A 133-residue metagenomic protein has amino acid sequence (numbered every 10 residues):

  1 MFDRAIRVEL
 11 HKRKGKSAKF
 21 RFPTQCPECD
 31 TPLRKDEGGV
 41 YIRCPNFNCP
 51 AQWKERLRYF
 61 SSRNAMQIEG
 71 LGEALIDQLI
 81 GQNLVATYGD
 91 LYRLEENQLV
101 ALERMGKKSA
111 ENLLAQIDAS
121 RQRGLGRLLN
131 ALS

Functional and structural regions predicted by a protein language model:
M1-S133: Structural signature for extended repeat/solenoid scaffolds and their inter-repeat hinge/linker regions, spanning
